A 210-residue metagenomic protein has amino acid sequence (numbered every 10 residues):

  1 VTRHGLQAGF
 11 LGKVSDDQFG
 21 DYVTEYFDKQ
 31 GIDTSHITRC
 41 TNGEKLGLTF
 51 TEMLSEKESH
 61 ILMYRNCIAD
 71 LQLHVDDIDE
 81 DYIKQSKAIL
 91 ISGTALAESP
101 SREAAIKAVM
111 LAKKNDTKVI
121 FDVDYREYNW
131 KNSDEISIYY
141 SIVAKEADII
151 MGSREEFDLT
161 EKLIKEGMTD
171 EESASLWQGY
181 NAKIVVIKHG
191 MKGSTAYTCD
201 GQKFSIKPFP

Functional and structural regions predicted by a protein language model:
Q7, L11-I91: Conserved N-terminal subdomain of the carbohydrate kinase-like
D28-D33, D134-K162: Structural recognition of alpha->loop->beta junctions
N66, T94, D124-Y128, E155-E156 (+1 more regions): Active-site beta-loop-alpha junctions enriched in small/polar residues
D81-Y82, I142-V143, L176-Q178: Structural alpha-helical scaffold elements that stabilize or flank donor/cofactor-binding regions in carbohydrate
R102-A108, S133-S141, E166-E172: Charged helix-capping and loop-helix junction motifs
M110-K114, K162-P210: Conserved phosphate-binding/catalytic region of the ribokinase-like
D116-V123: Short beta-strand/loop segments at the ligand-binding rim of alpha/beta enzyme cores
